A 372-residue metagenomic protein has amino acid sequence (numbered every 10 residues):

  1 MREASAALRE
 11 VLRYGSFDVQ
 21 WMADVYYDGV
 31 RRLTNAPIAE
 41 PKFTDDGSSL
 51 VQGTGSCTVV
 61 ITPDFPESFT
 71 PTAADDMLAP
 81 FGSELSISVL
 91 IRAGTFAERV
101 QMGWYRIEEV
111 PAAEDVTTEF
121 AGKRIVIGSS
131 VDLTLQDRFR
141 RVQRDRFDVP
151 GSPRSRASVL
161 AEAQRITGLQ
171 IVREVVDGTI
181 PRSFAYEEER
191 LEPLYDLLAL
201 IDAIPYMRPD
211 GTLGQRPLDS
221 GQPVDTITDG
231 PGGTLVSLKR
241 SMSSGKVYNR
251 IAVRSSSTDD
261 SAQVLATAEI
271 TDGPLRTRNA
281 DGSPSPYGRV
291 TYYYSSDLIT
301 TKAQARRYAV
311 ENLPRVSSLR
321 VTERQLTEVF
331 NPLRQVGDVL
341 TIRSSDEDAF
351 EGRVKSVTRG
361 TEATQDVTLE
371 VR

Functional and structural regions predicted by a protein language model:
M1-Q20, D24-D28, P217-E362: Acidic, small/polar-enriched beta strand-loop surface segments
M1-V149, L200-D202, Y206-M207, P223 (+1 more regions): Assembly/oligomerization scaffold segments
D45, F139-E162, I171-D196, Q222-I227: Short acidic/polar beta-strand-loop edge motifs in secreted extracellular and Gram-negative envelope-associated
V110-V116, S356-T364: Short, conserved beta-turn/loop elements at beta-strand boundaries and strand-helix junctions
L135, L213, L218-S220: Self-splicing inteins and homing endonuclease
L169-V176, L200-T212: Short, well-structured beta-strand/strand-turn elements
L198-P205, L313, S317: Sec/Tat-exported extracytoplasmic proteins
G211-G214, Q365: Hydrophobic residues embedded in beta-strands of well-ordered beta-sheets
